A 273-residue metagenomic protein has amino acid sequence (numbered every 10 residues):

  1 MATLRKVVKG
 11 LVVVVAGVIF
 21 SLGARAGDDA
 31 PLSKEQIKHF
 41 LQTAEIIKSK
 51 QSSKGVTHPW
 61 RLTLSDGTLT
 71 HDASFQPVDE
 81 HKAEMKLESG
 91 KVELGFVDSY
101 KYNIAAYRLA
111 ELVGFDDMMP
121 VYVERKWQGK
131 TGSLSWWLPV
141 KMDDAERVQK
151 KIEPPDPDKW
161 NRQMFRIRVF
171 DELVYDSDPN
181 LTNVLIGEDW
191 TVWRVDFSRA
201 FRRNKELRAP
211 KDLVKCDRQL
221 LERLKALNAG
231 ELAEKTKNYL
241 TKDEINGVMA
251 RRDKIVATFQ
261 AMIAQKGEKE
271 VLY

Functional and structural regions predicted by a protein language model:
M1-V12: Bacterial N-terminal signal peptides that target proteins for export
A2, V18, E244-I245: Helix-centric, low-specificity signal for extended rod-like, repetitive segments
L4, S21-A24: Non-catalytic, low-structured ubiquitin/UBL-interacting segments
G10-S21: Bacterial N-terminal signal peptides
G23-Y273: Phosphate/dinucleotide-binding and metal-coordinating scaffold of catalytic cores in nucleotide-dependent enzymes
